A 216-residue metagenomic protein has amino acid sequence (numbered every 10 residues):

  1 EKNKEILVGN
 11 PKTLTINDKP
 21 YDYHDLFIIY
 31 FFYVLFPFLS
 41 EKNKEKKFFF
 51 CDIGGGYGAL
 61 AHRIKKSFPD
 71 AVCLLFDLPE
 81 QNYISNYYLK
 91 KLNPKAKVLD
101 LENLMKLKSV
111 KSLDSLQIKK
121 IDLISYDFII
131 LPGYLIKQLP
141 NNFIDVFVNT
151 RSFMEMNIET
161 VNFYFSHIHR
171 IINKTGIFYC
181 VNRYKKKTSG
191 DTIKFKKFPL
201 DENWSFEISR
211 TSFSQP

Functional and structural regions predicted by a protein language model:
E1-N43: Conserved Class I S-adenosyl-L-methionine-dependent methyltransferase catalytic core
E45-G56: Conserved class I S-adenosyl-L-methionine
G58-F68: Conserved SAM-binding loop of SAM-dependent methyltransferases across substrates and taxa, primarily the Class I
L89-P140: S-adenosyl-L-methionine
V148: A conserved beta-strand element that flanks and buttresses the S-adenosyl-L-methionine
R151-E155: Short catalytic micro-motifs in class I SAM-dependent methyltransferases
N162-K174: A short glycine-rich, Lys/Arg-flanked "PGG" loop and its adjoining helix->strand segment in the class I
K174-K185: Conserved beta-strand signature within the Rossmann-like core of class I S-adenosyl-L-methionine
